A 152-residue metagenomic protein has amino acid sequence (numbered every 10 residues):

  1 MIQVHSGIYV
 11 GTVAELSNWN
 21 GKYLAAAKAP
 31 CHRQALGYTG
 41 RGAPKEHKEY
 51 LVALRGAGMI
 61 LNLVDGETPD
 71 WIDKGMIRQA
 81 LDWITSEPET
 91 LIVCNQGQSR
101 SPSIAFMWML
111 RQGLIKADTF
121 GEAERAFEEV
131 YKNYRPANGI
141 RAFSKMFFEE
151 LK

Functional and structural regions predicted by a protein language model:
I2-E89, L110-M146: Cysteine-based protein phosphatase catalytic domain of the PTP/DSP
P88-F106: A phosphate-binding catalytic loop at a beta-strand-loop-alpha-helix junction that coordinates phosphoryl groups
F147-K152: Ligand-binding beta-strand-loop-alpha-helix segment within the catalytic cores of soluble metabolic enzymes
